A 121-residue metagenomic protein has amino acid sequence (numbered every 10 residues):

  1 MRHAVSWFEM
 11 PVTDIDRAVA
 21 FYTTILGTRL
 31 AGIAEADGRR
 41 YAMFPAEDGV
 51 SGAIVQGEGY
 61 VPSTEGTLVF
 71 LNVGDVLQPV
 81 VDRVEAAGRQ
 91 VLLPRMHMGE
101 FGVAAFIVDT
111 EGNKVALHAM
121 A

Functional and structural regions predicted by a protein language model:
R2, E9-S51: Core segments of cupin and vicinal oxygen chelate
V5-T13, G59-E85, V103-V108: Vicinal oxygen chelate
A18-Y22, V84, G112: Conserved active-site tyrosine of GNAT-family acetyltransferases
A36-R40, M98-V103: Short acidic/glycine-enriched loop/turn segments that link adjacent beta-strands
F44-D48, I107-T110, M120: Active-site beta-strand termini and strand-to-loop segments that position acidic
